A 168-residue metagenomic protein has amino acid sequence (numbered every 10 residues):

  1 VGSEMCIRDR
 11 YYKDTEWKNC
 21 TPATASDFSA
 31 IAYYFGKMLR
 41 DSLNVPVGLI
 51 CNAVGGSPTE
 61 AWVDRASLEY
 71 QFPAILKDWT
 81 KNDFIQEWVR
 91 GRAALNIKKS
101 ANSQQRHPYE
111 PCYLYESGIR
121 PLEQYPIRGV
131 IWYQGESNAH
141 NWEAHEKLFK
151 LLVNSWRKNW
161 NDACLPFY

Functional and structural regions predicted by a protein language model:
V1-I7: Short, small-residue-biased leader/transition segments that mark boundaries at the very start of proteins
Y11-C51, G56-P58, V63: A conserved hydrophobic secondary-structure block that centers on an alpha-helix together with its immediately flanking
N19-A30, A101-Y109, Y133-E146: The substrate-binding groove and active-site-proximal loops of carbohydrate-active enzymes, especially glycoside
L43-G48, Y125-G129, D162-Y168: Loop/turn elements at helix/coil->beta-strand transitions in domains of secreted/extracellular proteins
L49-N52, T59-R65, K77-D78, H140-E146: Short, solvent-exposed loop/turn and secondary-structure capping segments
R65-E87, L114: Acidic, His- and aromatic-enriched active-site or binding-groove loops in soluble protein domains that engage sugars
P108-P121, E146-R157: Alpha-helical scaffolding within the catalytic cores of extracellular/periplasmic polymer-degrading hydrolases
E116-H140: Oxyanion-hole/transition-state-stabilizing segment in secreted/luminal serine hydrolases and related acyltransferases
